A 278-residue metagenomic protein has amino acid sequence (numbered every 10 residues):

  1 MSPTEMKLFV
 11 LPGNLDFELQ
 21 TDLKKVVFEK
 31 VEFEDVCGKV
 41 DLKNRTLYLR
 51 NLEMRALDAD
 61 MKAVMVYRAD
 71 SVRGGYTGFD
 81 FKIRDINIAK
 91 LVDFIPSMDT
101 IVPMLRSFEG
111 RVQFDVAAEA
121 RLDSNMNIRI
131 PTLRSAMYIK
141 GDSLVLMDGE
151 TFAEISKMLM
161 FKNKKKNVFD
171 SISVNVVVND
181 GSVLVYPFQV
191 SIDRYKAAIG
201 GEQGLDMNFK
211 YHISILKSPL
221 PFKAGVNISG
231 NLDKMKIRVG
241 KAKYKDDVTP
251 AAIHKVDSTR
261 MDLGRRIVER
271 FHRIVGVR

Functional and structural regions predicted by a protein language model:
M1-L52, A56-S171, V178, G200-R278: Membrane-proximal interfacial segments on either side of biological membranes
V178-D206: Extended serine/threonine-enriched, polar tracts that run as long, contiguous segments within proteins
